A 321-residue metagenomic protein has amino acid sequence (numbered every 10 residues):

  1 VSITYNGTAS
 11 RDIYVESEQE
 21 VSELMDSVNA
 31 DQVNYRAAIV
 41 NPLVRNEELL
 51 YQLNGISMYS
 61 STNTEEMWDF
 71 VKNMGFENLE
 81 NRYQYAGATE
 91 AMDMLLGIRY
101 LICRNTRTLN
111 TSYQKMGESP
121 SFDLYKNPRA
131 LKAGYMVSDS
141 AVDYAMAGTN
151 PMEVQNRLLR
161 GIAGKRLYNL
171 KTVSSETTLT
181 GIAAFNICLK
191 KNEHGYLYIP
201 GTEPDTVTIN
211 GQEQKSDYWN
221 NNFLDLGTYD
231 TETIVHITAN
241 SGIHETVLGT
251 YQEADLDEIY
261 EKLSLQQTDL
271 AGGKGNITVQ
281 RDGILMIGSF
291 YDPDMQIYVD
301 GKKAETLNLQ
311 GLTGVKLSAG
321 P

Functional and structural regions predicted by a protein language model:
V1, Q114-Y144, D205, E213-K215: C-terminal, active-site-flanking charged/polar segments
V1-E20, L224, A319-P321: Contiguous transmembrane helix-bundle modules in multi-pass membrane proteins
S2-D12, D26-M94, L131, M136-E153 (+3 more regions): Extracytoplasmic/lumenal acceptor-recognition loop(s) of multi-pass membrane glycoenzymes
N34-A37, R99-Y100, F122-L124, Y196 (+2 more regions): Beta-sheet entry/capping signal
V40-P42, C103-T106, P200-T202, F290: Structural motif
V44-N46, L109, R129-G134, P204 (+1 more regions): Primarily extracytoplasmic ectodomains and periplasmic/lumenal surface modules that are beta-strand-rich
N78-F122, K126-P128: Periplasmic/luminal catalytic loop of GT-C fold multi-pass membrane glycosyltransferases that transfer sugars from
G164-P321: Active-site-proximal, structured, solvent-exposed surfaces of multi-pass membrane proteins that position macromolecular
